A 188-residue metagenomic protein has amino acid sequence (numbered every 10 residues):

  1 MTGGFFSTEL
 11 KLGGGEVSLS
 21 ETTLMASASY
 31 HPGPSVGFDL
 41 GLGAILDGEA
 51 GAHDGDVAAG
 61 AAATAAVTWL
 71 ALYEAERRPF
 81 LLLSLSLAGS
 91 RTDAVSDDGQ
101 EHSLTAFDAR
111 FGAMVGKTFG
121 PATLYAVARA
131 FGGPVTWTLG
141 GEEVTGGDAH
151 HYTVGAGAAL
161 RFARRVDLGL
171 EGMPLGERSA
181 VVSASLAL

Functional and structural regions predicted by a protein language model:
M1-P32, F38, A44-D47: Short glycine/proline- and aromatic-enriched beta-strand/turn motifs that initiate or cap beta-hairpins
G3-K11, L42-G48, W69-A71, L85-D93 (+4 more regions): Transmembrane beta-strands of outer-membrane beta-barrel pores
E9-G15, E49-D56, T92-L104, T136-T145 (+1 more regions): Outer-membrane beta-barrel translocator domains and adjoining extracellular loop/strand segments of Gram-negative
S18-L24, G55-A63, S103-A109, D148-V154 (+1 more regions): Residues that define the transmembrane beta-barrel architecture of outer-membrane proteins
A26-Y30, A65-W69, L87, F111-K117 (+3 more regions): Residues on the lipid-exposed face of transmembrane beta-strands in outer-membrane beta-barrel proteins
P34-L40, E74-R78, P121-L124, F162-L170: Repeated loop/turn-to-beta-strand initiation elements of outer-membrane beta-barrel proteins
L82-T145: Detector for outer-membrane/organellar transmembrane beta-barrel domains, recognizing the amphipathic beta-strand
W137, E142-L188: Predominantly the C-terminal beta-signal and adjacent terminal strand-loop region of outer-membrane beta-barrel
